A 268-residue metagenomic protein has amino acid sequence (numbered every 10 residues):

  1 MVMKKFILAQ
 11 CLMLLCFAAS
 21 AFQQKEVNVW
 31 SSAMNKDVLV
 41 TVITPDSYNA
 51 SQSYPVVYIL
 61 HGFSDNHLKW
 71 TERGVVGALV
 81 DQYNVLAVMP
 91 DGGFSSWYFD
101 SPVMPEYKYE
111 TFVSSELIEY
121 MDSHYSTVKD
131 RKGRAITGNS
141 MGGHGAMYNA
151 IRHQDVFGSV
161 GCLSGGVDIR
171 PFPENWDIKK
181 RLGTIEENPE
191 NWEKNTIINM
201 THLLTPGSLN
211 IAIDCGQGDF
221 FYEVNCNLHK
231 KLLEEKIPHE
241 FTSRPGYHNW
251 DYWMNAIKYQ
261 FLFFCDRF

Functional and structural regions predicted by a protein language model:
M1-F6: Positively charged n-region of N-terminal signal peptides that target proteins for export
L12-S20: Hydrophobic h-region of N-terminal signal peptides that target proteins for export in Gram-negative bacteria
A21-F268: Non-catalytic cap/lid and distal C-terminal segments of serine-dependent acyl enzymes
